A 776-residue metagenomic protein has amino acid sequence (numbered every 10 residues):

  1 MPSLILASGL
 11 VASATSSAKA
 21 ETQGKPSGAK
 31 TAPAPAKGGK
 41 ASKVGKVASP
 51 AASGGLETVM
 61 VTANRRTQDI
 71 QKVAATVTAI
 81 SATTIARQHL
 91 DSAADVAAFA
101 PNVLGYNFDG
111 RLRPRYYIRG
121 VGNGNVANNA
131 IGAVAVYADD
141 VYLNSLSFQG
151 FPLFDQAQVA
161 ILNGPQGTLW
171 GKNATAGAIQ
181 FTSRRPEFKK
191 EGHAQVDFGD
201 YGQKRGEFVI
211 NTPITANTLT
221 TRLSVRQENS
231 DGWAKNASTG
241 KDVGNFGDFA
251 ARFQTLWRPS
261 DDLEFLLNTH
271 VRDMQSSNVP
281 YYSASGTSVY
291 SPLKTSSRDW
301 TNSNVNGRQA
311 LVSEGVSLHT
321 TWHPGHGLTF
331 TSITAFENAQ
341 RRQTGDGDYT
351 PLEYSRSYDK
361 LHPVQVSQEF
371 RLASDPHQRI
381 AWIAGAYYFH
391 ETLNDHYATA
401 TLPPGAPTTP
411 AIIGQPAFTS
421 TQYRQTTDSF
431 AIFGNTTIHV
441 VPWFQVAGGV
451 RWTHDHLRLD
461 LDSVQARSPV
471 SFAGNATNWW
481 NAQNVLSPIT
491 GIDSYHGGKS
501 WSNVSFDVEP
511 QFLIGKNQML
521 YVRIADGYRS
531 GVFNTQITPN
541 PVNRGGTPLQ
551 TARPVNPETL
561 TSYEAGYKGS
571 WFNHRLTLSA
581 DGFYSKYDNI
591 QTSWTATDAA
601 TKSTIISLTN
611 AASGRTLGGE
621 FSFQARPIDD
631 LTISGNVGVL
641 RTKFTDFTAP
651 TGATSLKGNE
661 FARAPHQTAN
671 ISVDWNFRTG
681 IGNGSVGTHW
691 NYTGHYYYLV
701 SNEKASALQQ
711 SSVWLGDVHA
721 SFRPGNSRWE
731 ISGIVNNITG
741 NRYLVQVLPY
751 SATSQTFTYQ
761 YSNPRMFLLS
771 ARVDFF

Functional and structural regions predicted by a protein language model:
V47-P50, G54-K189, A565: Acidic, small-polar-rich N-terminal luminal/periplasmic segments of exported/outer-membrane proteins
P114, I131-A133, S145, F154-A157 (+9 more regions): Outer-membrane beta-barrel translocator/receptor signature
A234-D242, V279-N302, D346-S357, A398-Q422 (+6 more regions): Solvent-exposed loop segments that connect transmembrane elements
L256-S260, L372-D375, Y387, Q425-K586 (+1 more regions): Structural signature of Gram-negative outer-membrane beta-barrels, strongest in the C-terminal barrel of TonB-dependent
S317-H323, G327-G347, L513, M519-I537 (+4 more regions): Membrane-embedded beta-barrel scaffold of Gram-negative outer-membrane proteins
S357-S374, I412-I413, T419, Q425 (+6 more regions): Outer membrane beta-barrel strand-and-loop segments of large Gram-negative receptors, especially TonB-dependent
I383, V446, T577-Y587, S607-V700 (+1 more regions): Gram-negative outer-membrane beta-barrel transporters
N691-S701, F722-F776: C-terminal beta-signal and adjacent terminal beta-strands/loops of Gram-negative outer-membrane beta-barrel proteins
